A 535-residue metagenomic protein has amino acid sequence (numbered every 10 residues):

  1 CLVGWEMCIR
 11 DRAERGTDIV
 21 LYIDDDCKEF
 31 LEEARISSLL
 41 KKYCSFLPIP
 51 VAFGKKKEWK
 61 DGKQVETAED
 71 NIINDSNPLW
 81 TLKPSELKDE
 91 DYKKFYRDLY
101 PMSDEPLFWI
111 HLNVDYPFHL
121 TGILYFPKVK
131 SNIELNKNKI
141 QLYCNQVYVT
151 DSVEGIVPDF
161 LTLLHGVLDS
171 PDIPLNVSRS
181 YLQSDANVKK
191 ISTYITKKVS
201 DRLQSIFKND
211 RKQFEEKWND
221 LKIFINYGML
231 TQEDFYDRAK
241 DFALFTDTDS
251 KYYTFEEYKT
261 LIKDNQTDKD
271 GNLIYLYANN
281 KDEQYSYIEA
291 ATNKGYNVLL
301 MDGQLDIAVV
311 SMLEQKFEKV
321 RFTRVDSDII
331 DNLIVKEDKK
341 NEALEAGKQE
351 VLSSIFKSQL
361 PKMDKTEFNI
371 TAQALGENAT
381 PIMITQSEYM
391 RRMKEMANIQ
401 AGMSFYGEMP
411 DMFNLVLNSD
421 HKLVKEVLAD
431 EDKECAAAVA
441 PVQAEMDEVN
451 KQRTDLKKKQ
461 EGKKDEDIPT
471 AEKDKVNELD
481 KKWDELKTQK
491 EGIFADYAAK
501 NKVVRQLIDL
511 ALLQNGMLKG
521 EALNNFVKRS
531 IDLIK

Functional and structural regions predicted by a protein language model:
W5-E6, R10-K535: Conserved GHKL (Bergerat-fold) ATPase module
